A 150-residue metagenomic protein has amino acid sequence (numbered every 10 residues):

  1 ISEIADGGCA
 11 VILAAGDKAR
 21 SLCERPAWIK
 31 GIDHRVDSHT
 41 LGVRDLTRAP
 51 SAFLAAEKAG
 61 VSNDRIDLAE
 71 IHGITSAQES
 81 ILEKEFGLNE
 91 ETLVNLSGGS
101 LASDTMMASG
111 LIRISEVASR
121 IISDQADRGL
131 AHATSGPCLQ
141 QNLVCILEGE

Functional and structural regions predicted by a protein language model:
I1-E150: Claisen-condensing/thiolase-fold acyl-transfer catalytic domains that form or cleave C-C bonds in fatty acid
